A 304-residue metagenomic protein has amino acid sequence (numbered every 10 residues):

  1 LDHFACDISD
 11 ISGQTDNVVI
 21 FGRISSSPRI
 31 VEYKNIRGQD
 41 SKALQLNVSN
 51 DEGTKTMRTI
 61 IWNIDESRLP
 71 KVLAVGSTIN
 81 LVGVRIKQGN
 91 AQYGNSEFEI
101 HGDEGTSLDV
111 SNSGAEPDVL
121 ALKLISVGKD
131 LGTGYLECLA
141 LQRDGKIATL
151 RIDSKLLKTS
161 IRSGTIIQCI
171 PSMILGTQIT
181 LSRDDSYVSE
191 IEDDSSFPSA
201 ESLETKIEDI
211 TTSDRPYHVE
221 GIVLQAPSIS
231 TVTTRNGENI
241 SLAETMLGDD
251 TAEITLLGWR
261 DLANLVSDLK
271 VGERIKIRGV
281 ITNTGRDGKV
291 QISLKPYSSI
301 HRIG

Functional and structural regions predicted by a protein language model:
L1-G304: Single-stranded nucleic acid-binding proteins centered on OB/S1-type folds and their adjacent low-complexity
